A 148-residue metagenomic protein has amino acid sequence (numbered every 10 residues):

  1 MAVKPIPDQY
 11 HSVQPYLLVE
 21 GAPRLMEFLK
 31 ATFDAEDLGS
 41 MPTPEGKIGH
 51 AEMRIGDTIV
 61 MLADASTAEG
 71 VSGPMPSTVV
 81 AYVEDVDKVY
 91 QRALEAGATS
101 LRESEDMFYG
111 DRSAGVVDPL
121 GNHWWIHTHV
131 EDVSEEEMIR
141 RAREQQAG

Functional and structural regions predicted by a protein language model:
M1-L18, M26-P119, I126-G148: Vicinal oxygen chelate
